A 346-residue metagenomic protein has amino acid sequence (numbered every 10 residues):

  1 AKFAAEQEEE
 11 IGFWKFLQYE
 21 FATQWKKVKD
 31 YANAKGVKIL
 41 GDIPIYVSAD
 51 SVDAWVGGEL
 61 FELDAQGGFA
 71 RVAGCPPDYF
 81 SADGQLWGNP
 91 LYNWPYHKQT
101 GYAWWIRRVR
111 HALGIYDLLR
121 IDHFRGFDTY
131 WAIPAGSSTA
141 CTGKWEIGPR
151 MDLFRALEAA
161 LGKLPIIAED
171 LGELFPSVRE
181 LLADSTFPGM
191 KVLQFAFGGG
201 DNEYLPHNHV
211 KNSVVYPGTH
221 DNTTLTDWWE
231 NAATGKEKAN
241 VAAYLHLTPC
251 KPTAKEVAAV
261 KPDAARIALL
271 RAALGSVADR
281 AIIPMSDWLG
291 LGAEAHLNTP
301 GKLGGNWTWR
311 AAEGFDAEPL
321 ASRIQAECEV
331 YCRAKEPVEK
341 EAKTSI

Functional and structural regions predicted by a protein language model:
A1-A22, V47-I282, S286-W288, G301-L303 (+1 more regions): Alpha-amylase-like alpha-glycosidases and glucanotransferases acting on alpha-linked glucans and related
W14, Y19-Y46: Conserved, well-ordered alpha-helix/loop/beta-strand core segments that scaffold catalytic motifs
N33-I39, A160-L161, P165, L181-M190 (+4 more regions): A structural signal for the main folded, soluble domain(s) of proteins
K238-N240, L245-P249, V330-K340, S345-I346: Short, solvent-exposed cationic patches
G290-K343: Structured C-terminal cap/extension of enzyme domains
